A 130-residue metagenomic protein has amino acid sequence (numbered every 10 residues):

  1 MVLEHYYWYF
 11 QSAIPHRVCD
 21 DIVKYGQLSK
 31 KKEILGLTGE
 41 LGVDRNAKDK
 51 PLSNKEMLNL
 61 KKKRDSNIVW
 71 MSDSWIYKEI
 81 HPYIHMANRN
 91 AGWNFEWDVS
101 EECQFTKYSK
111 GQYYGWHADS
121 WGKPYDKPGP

Functional and structural regions predicted by a protein language model:
M1-P130: Fe(II)/2-oxoglutarate oxygenase catalytic core
